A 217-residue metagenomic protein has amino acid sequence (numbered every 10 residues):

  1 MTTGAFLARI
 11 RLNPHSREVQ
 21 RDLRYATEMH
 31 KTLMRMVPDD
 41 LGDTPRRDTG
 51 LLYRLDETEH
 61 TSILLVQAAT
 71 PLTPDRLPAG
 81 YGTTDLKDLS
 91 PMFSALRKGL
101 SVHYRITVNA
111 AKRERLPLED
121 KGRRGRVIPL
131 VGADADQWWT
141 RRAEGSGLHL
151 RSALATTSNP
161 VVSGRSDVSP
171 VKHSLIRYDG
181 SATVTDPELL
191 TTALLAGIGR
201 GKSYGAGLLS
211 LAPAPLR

Functional and structural regions predicted by a protein language model:
M1-R217: RNA-interacting cores
